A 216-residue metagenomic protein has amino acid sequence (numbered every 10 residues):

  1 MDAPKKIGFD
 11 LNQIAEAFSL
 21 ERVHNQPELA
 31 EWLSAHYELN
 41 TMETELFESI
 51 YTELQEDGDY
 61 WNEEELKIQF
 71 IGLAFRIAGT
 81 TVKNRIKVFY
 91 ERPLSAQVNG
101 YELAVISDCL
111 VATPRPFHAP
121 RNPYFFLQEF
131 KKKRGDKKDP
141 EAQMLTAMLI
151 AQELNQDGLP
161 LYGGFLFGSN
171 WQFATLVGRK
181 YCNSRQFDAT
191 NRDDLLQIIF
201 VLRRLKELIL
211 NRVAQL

Functional and structural regions predicted by a protein language model:
M1-R76, E207-L216: Charged, often low-complexity linker/regulatory segments
F70, S107-R115, P123-R134, T146-A147: Conserved catalytic cores of phosphodiester-cleaving nucleases, focusing on short active-site segments
A78-K87: Short secondary-structure junctions
K83, E102-I106, P123-F125, A142: Short connector loops at helix/strand junctions that flank enzyme active sites, especially segments positioning acidic
I86-H118: Active-site metal-binding core of divalent-cation-utilizing nuclease and nuclease-like domains
P116-N122, Q156-G158: Short, solvent-exposed loop/turn segments that connect beta-strands within catalytic domains and beta-strand-rich
K132-N183: Nucleic-acid nuclease catalytic cores
L166-L216: Short terminal or interdomain "cap/linker" segment that borders an active site or interface and mediates
